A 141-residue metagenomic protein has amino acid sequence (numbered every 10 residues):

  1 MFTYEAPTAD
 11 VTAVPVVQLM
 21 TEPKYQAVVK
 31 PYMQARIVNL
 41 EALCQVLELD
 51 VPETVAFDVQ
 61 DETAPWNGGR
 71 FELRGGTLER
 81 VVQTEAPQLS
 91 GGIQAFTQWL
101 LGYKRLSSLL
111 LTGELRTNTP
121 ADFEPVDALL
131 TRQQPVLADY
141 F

Functional and structural regions predicted by a protein language model:
M1-F141: Intrinsically disordered, low-complexity, positively biased terminal segments
